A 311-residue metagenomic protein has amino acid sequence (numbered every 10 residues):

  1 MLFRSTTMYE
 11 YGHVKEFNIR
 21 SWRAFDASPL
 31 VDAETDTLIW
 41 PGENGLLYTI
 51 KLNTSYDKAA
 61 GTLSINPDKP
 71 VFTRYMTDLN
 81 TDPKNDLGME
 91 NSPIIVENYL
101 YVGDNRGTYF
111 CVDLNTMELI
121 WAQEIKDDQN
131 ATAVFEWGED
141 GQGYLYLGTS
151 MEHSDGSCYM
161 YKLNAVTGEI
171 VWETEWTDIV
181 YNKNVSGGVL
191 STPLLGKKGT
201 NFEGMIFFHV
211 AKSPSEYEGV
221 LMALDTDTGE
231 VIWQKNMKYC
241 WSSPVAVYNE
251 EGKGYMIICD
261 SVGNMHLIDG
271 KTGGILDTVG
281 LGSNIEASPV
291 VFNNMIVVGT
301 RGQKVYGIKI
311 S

Functional and structural regions predicted by a protein language model:
M1-L2: Short, small-residue-biased leader/transition segments that mark boundaries at the very start of proteins
S5-Y9, L52-S55, D113-M117, N164-T167 (+3 more regions): Short loop/turn segments that connect beta-strands within beta-propeller blades
M8-V31, A60-I95, A122-G141, G148-H153 (+4 more regions): Extracytoplasmic beta-rich repeat domains
E34-D36, E97-N98, Q142-G143, E203-G204 (+2 more regions): Short coil/turn segments that connect the beta-strands within blades of beta-propeller domains
W40, V102, L147, F207-F208 (+2 more regions): Residue position within the beta-strands of beta-propeller blades
N44-L47, T108, S150-D155, T200 (+3 more regions): Short glycine/acidic-enriched loop and turn motifs that connect beta-strands
G280-S311: Blade-level signature of beta-propeller repeat domains, shared across WD40, Kelch, NHL, RCC1 and BNR/Asp-box propellers
